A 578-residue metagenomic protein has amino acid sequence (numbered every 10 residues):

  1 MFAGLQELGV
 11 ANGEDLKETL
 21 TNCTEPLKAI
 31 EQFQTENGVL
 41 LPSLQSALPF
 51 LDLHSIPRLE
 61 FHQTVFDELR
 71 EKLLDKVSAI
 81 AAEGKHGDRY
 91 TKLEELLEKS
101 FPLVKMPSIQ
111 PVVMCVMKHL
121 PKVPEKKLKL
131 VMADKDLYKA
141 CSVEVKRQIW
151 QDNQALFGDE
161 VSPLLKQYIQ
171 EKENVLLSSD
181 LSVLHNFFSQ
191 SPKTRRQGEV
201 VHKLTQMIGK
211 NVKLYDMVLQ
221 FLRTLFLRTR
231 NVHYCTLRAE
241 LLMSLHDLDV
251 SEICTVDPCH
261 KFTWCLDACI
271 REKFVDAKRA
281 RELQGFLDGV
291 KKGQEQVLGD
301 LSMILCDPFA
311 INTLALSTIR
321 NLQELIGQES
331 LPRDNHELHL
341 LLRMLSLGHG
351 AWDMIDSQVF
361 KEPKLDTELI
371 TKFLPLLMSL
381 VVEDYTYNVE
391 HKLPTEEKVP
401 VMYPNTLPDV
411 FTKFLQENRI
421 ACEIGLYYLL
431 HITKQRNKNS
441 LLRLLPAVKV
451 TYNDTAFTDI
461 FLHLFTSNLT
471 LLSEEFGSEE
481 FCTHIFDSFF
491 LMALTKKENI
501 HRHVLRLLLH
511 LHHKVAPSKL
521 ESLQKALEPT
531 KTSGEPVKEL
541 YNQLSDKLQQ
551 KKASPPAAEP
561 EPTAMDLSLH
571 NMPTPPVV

Functional and structural regions predicted by a protein language model:
M1-V578: Very long, low-complexity or repeat-rich scaffold/adaptor subunits of large eukaryotic multiprotein assemblies
